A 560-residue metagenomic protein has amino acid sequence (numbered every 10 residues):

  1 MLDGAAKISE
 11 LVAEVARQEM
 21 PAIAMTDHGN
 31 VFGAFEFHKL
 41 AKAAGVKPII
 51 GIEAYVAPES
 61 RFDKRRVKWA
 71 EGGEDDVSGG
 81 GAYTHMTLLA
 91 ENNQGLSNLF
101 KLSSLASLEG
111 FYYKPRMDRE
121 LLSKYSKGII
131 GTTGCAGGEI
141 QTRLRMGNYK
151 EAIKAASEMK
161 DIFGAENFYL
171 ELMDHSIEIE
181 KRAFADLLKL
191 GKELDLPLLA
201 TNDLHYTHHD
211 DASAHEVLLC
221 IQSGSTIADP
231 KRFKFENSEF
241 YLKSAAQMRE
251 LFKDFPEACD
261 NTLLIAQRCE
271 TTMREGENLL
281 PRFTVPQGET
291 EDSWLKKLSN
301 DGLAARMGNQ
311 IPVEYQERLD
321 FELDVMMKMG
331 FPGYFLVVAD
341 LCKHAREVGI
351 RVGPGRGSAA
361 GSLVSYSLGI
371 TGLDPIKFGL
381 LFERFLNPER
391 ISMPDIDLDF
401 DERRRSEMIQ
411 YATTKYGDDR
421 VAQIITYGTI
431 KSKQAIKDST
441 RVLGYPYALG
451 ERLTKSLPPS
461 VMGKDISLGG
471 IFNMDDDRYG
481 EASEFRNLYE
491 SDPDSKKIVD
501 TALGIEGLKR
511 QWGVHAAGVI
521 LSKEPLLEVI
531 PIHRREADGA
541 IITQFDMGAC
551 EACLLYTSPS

Functional and structural regions predicted by a protein language model:
M1-S558: Alpha-helical scaffold/interaction cores of sigma-54-like transcription cofactors and many family A DNA polymerases
